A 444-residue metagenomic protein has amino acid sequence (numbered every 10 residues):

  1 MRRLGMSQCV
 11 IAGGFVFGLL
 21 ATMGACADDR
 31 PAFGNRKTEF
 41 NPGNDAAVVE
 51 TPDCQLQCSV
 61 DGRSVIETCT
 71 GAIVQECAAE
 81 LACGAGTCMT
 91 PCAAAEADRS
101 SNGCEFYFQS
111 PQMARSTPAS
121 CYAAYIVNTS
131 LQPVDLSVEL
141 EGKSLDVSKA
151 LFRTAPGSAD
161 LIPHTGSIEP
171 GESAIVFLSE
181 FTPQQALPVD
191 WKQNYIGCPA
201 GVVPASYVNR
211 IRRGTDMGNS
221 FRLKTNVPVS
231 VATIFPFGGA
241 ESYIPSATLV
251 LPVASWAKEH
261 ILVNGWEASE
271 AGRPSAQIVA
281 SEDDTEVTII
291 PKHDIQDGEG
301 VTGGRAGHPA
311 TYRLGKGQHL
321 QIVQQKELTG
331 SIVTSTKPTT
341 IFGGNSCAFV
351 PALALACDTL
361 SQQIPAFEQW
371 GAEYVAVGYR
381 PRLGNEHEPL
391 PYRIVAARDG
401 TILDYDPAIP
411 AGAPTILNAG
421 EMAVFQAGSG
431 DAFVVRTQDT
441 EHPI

Functional and structural regions predicted by a protein language model:
M1-G24: Sec-dependent bacterial lipoprotein signal peptides
L19-Q55, S64, C88: Ser/Thr-rich, Pro/Gly/Ala-heavy low-complexity intrinsically disordered linkers and tails of secreted extracellular
T51-V60, I73-E80: Disulfide-braced loops of extracellular cysteine-rich modules
Q55-L56, M89-G330, T334-I444: Conserved functional hotspot residues at active sites or interaction interfaces
C58-E67, L81-C88: Extracellular, cysteine-rich, disulfide-stabilized repeat modules with beta-strand cores
R63-C69, P111-S116: N-terminal targeting signals for Sec/Tat export/insertion, comprising classic cleavable signal peptides
S64, A72-V74, C88, S144: Short, solvent-exposed loop/turn motifs
C69-A72, P410: Glycine-centered tight beta-turn/hairpin loop motif at sheet-sheet or coil-to-beta transitions
